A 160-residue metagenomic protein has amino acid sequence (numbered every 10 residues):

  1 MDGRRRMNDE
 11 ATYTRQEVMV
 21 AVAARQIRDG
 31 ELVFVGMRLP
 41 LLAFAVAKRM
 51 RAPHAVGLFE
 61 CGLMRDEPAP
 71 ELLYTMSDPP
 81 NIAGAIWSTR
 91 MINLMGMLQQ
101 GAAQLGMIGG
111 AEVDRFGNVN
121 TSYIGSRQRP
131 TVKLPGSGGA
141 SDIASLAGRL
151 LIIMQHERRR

Functional and structural regions predicted by a protein language model:
R4-R5, E71-R160: Conserved phosphate- and dinucleotide-binding cores of soluble alpha/beta proteins, encompassing both enzyme active
R6-I86: N-terminal active-site beta-alpha-beta segment that forms phosphate/nucleotide-binding and substrate-recognition loops
